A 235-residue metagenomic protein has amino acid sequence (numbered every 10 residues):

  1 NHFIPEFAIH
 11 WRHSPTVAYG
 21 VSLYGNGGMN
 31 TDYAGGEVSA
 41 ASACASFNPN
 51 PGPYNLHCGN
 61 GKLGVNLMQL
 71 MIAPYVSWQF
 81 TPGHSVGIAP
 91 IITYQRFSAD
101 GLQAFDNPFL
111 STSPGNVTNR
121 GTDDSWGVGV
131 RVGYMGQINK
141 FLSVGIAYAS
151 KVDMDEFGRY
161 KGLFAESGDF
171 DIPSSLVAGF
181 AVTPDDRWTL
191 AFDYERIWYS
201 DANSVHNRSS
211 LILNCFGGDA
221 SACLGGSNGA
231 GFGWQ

Functional and structural regions predicted by a protein language model:
H2-Q235: Outer-membrane beta-barrel porins/channels
